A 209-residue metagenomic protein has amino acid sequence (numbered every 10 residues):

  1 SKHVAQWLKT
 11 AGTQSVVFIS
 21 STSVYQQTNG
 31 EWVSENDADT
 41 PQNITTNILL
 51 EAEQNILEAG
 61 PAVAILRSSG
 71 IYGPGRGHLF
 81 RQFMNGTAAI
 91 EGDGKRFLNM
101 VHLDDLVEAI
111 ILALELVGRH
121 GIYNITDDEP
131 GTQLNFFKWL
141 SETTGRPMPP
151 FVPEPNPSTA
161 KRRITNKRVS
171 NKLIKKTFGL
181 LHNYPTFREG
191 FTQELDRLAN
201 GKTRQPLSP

Functional and structural regions predicted by a protein language model:
S1-F18, E51: NAD(P)-cofactor binding segment of oxidoreductase domains
T22-W32, P41, I71-G75: Conserved catalytic-site region of short-chain dehydrogenase/reductase
N29-I65: Catalytic helix-loop patch of NAD(P)-dependent Rossmann-fold dehydrogenases
N47-L50, A59, I71-Q82, L112-Y123 (+1 more regions): Glycine/proline-rich active-site loop of Rossmann-fold NAD(P)-dependent oxidoreductases
R76-R81, E91-L114: Substrate-positioning beta->alpha
A109-I110, L116-T159, R204-S208: Mid/C-terminal beta-alpha module of Rossmann-like enzyme folds, strongest in SDR-family dehydrogenases/epimerases
K138, S158-L181: Conserved C-terminal active-site "lid" loop/helix of NAD(P)H-dependent oxidoreductases that clamps the redox cofactor
T186-P209: Amphipathic terminal alpha-helices
